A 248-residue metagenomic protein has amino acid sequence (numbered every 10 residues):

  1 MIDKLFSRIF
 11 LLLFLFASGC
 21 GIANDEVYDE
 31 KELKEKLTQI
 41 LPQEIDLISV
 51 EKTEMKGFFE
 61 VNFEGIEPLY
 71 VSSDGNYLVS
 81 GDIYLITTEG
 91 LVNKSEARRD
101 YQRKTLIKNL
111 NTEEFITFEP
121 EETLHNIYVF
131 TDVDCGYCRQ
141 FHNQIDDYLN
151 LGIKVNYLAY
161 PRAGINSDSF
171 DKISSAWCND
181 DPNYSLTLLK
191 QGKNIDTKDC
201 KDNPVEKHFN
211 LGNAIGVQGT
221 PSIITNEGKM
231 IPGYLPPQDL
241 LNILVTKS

Functional and structural regions predicted by a protein language model:
I2-S7, G19-T105: N-terminal targeting signals for export/organelle localization
R8-F16: Sec-dependent N-terminal signal peptides
I48, K56-N62, E67-Y70, D74-L91 (+1 more regions): Thiol/selenol-based redox catalytic cores and closely related redox-interacting motifs
I107-H125: A short beta-strand-turn-helix
E119-R139, V155: Short active-site neighborhood of thiol/selenol oxidoreductases, capturing the structured segment around
L124-N126, L151-N156, P182-S185, T220: Loop/turn elements at helix/coil->beta-strand transitions in domains of secreted/extracellular proteins
T131, R139-N150: Typically the conserved alpha-helix immediately C-terminal to a functionally engaged Cys/Sec in thioredoxin-like
A159-P161: Residue-level recognition of beta-strand->loop/alpha-helix junctions
